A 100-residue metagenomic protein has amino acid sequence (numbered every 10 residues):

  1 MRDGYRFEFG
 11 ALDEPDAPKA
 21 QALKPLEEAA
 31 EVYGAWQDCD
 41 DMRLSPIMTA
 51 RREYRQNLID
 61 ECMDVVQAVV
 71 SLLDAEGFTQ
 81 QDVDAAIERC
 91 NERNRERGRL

Functional and structural regions predicted by a protein language model:
M1-L100: Flexible "arm" and connector segments at domain edges
